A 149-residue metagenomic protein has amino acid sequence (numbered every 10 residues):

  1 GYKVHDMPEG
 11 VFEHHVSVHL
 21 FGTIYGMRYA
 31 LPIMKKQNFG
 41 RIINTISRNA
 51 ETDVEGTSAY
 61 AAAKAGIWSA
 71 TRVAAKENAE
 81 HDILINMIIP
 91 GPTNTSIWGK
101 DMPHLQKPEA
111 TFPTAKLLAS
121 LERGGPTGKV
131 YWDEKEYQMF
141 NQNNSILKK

Functional and structural regions predicted by a protein language model:
Y2, Y29-N38: A short helix-coil junction within the Rossmann-fold of NAD(P)-dependent oxidoreductases
Y2-K3, D53-A61, V73, W98-M102: Active-site loop-to-helix junction immediately N-terminal to the catalytic Tyr of the SDR YXXXK motif in Rossmann-fold
H5-I24, F39, I43, I67: Catalytic Tyr-X3-Lys loop
M27, A63: Active-site helix of classical SDR
S47: Residue(s) in the substrate-gating loop at a strand-loop-helix junction that position the organic substrate next
T52, V73-I83: Active-site-adjacent segment of SDR/Rossmann-fold oxidoreductases
L84-N94: Conserved SDR Rossmann-fold cofactor-binding beta-strand/turn motif
M87, M102-K149: C-terminal helical subdomain
